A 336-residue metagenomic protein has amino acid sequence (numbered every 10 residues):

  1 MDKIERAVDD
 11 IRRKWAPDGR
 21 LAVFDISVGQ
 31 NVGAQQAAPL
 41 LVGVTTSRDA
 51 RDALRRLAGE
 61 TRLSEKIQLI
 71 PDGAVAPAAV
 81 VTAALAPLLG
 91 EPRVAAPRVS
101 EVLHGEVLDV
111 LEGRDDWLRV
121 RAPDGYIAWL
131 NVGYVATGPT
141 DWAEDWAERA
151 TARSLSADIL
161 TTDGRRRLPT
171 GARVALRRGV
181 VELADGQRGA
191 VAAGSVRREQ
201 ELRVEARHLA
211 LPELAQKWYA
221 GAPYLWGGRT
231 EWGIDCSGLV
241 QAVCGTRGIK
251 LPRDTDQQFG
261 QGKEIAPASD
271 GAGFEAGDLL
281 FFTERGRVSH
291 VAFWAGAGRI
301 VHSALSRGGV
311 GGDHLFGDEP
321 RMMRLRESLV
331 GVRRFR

Functional and structural regions predicted by a protein language model:
A22, T46, D52-A76, R93 (+2 more regions): Boundary regions of SH3-family modules and the immediately adjacent low-complexity/disordered segments in eukaryotic
F24-L54: Short glycine/threonine-rich beta-strand-turn micro-motifs
E91-P97, A157-G164, G260-D270: Short alpha-helix capping/helix-loop boundary micro-motifs
A96, V102, L168, G273-F274: Short, well-ordered loop/turn sites that connect or cap secondary structure elements
E106, A172, G277-D278: Structural motif
T137, E144, E199, I265-D270 (+1 more regions): Aromatic- and glycine-rich peptidoglycan recognition patches
Y224-G238, A242-F274: Catalytic cysteine-centered active-site loop
L279, V288-R299: Catalytic nucleophile-His microenvironment captured as a short glycine-rich beta-strand/loop that brackets
